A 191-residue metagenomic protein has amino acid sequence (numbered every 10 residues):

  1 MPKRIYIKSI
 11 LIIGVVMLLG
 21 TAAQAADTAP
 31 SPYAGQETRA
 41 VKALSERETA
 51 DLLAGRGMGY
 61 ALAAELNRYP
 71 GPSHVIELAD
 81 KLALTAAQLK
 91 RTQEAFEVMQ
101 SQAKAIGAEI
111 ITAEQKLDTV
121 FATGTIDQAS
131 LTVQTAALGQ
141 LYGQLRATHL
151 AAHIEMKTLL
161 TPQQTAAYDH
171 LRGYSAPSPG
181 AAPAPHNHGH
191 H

Functional and structural regions predicted by a protein language model:
M1-I7: N-terminal secretory signal peptides that target proteins for export/translocation
S9-G20: Bacterial N-terminal signal peptides
T21-A25: Sec/Tat signal peptide C-region and signal peptidase I cleavage site
A26-H191: Charge-rich (acidic/polar
